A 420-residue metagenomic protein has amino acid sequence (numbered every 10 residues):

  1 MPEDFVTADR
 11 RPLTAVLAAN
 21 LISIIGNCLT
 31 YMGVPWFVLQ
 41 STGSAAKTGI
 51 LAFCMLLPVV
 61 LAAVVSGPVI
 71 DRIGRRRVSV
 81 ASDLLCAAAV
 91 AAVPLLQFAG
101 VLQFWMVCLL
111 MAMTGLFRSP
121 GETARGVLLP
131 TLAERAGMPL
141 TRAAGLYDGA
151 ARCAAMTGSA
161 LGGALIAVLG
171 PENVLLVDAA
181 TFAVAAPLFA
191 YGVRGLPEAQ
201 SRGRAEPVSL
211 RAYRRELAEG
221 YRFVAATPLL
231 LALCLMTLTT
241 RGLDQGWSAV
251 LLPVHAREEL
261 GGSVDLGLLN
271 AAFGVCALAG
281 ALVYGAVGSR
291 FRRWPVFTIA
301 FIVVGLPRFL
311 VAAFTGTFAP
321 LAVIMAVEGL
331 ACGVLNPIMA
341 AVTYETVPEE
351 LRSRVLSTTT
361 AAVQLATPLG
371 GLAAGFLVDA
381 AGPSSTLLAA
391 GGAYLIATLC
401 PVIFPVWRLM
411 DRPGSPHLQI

Functional and structural regions predicted by a protein language model:
M1-L13, G195-L235, Q419-I420: Juxtamembrane intracellular "pre-TM" segments in multi-pass secondary transporters
A15-Y31, M55-P68, G74-A89, M106-I166 (+4 more regions): Substrate-agnostic recognition of the 12-TM MFS/MFS-like secondary transporter fold
L29, G33-P58: Extracellular/periplasmic helix-loop-helix junction of adjacent transmembrane segments in MFS-like secondary
G33, L169-L176, E216-A281, P383-S384: A single, central transmembrane helix in multi-pass transporters
T42, G74, L96-Q97, F314-G316: Helix-breaking motifs and short loop linkers at transmembrane-helix boundaries and internal kinks in secondary membrane
S44-A52, V107, L140, G262-N270 (+2 more regions): Juxtamembrane helix-start elements in MFS-like secondary transporters
L61, V65, R76-V78, A92 (+1 more regions): C-terminal transmembrane bundle of multi-pass solute transporters/carriers
F104-G115, P139-R202, G267, A271 (+2 more regions): Hydrophobic alpha-helical transmembrane segments
